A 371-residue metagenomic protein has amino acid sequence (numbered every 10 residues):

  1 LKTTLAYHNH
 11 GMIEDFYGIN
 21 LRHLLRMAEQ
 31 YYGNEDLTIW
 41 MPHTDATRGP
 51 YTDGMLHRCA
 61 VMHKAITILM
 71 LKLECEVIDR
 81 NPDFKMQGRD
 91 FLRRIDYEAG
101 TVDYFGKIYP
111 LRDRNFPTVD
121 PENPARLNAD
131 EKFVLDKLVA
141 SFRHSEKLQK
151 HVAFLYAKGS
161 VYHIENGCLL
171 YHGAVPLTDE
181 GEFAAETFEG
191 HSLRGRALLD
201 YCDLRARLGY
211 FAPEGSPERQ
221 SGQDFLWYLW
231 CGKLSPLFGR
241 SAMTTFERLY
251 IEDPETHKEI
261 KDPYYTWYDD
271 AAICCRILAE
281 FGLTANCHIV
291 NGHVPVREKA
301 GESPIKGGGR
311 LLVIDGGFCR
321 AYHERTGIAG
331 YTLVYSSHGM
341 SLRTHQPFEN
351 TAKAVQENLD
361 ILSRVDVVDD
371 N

Functional and structural regions predicted by a protein language model:
L1-N371: Feature recognizes metal-dependent phosphohydrolase scaffolds
